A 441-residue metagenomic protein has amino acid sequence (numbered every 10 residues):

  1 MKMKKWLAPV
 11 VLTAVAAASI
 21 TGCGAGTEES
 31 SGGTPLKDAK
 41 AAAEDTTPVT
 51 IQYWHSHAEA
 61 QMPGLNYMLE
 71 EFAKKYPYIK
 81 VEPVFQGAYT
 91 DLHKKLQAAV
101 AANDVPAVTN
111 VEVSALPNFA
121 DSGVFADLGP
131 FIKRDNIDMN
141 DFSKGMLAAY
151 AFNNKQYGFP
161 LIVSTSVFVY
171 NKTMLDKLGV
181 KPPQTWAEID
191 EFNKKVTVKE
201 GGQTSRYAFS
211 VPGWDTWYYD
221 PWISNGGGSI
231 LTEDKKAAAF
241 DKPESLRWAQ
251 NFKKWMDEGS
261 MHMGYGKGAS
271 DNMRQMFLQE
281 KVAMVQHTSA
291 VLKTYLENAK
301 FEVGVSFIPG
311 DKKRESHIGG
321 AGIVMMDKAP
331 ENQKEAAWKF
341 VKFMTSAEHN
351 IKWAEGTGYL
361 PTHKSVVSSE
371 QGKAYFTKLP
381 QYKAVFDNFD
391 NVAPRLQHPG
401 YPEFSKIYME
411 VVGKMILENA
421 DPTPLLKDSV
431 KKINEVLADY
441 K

Functional and structural regions predicted by a protein language model:
M1-I51, K74, P424-K427, K431-K441: Short, low-complexity disordered leader/linker segments with a strong preference for bacterial N-terminal type II
K37-A39, A43-E44, V113-S166, D190-N193 (+7 more regions): Hinge/lid segment of periplasmic solute-binding proteins
K37-A43, A58-K80, I407-Y408, L426: Short, polar/charged alpha-helical segment
D38, T46-A58, I79-V84, A107-V108 (+3 more regions): Short, well-ordered beta-strand elements
E70-F142, A149, T173-Q184, M276 (+5 more regions): Extracytoplasmic "Venus flytrap"/periplasmic binding protein-like
E70-K75, K80, K177-L178, Q250 (+3 more regions): Extracytoplasmic/periplasmic substrate-recognition and gating elements
G145-A149, V303-S306, E355-K414, D439-Y440: Long, aromatic- and glycine/proline-rich binding clefts that accommodate carbohydrate-like moieties
F192-K195, K235-G266: Glycine-centered hinge/linker elements that transmit conformational signals in sensory and ligand-binding systems
